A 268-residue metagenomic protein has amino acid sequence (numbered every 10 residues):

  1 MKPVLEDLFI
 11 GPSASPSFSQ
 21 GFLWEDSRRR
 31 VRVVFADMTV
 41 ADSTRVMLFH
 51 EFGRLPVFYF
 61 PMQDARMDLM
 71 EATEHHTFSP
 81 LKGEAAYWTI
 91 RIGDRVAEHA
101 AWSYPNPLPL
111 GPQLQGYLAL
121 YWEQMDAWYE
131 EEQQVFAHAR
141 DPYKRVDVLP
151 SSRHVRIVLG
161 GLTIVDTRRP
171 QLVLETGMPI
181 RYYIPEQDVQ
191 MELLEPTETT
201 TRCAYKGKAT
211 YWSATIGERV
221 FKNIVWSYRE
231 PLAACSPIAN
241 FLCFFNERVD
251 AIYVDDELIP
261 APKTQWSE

Functional and structural regions predicted by a protein language model:
M1-E268: Terminal leader/tail segments of proteins
